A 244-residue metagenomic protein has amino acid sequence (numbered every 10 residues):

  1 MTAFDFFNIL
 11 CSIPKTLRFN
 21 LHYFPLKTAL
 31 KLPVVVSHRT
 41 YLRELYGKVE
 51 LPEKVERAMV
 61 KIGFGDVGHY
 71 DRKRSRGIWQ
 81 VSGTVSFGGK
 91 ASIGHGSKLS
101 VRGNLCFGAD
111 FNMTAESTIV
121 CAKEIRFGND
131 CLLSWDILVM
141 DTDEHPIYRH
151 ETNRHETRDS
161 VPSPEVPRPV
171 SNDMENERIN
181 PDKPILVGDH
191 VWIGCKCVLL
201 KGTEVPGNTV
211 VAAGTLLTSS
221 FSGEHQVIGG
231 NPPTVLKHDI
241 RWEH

Functional and structural regions predicted by a protein language model:
M1-D141, P146, E156-E165, N172 (+6 more regions): Domain-scale signature associated with acetyltransferase and cell-envelope carbohydrate enzymes
R149: Catalytic core of non-heme Fe(II) oxygenases with the double-stranded beta-helix
N153: Post-HEXXH active-site segment of zinc metalloproteases
T203: Extracellular carbohydrate recognition
V210: Cys/His-clustered metal-coordination modules, chiefly Zn-binding fingers
A213: Glycine/threonine-rich phosphate-binding loop and adjacent beta-strand/alpha-helix elements that clamp
